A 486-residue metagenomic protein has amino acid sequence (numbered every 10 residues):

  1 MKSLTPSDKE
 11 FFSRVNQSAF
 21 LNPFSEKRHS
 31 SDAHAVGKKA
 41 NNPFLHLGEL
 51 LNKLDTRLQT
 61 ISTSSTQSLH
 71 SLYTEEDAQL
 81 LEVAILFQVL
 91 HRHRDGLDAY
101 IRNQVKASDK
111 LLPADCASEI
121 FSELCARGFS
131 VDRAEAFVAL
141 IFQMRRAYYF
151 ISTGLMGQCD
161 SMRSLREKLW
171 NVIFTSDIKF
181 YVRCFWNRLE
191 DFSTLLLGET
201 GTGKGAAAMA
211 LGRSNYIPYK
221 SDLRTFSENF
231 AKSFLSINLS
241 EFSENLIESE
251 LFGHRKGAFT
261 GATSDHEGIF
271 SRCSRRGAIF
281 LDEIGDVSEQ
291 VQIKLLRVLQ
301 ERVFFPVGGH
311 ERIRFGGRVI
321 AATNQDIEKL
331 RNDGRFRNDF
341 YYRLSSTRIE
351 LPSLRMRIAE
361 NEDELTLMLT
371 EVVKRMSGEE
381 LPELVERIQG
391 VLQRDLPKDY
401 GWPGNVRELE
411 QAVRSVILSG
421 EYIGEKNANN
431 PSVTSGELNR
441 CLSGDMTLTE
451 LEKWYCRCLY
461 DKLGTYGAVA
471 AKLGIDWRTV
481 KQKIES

Functional and structural regions predicted by a protein language model:
M1-Q79, N103, A107, P113-C116 (+2 more regions): Bacterial C-terminal helix-turn-helix
R94-M156, S164: Interdomain "pre-motor" coupling segment immediately N-terminal to P-loop NTPase/helicase cores
I151-F192: Pre-Walker A (pre-P-loop) alpha-helix and adjacent loop at the N terminus of AAA/AAA+ ATPase modules, a conserved
D160, Q290, G308-R318, D326-G436 (+1 more regions): Nucleotide-binding/hydrolysis machinery
L169, L196, T202, I237 (+9 more regions): Conserved RecA-like P-loop NTPase ATPase core
K179-D191, S221-S227, E267, G309 (+1 more regions): Short helix/loop segment immediately N-terminal to the Walker
N187-A207: Walker A/P-loop nucleotide-binding motif
G205-G317, E328-S345, I358-E360: Conserved AAA+ P-loop NTPase core
